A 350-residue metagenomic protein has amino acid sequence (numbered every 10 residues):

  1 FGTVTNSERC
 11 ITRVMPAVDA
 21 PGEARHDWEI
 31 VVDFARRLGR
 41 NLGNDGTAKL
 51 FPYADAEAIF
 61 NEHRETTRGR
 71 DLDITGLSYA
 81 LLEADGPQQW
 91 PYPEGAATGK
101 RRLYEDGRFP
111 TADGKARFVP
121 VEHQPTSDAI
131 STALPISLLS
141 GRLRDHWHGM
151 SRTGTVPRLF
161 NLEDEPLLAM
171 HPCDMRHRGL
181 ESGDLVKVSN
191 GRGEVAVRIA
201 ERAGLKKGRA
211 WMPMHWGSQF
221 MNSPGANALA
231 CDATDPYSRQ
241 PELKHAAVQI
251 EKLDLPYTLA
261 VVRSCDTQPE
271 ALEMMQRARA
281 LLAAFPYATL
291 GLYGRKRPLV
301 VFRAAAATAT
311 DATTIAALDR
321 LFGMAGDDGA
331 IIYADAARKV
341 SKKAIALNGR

Functional and structural regions predicted by a protein language model:
F1-V14, H215: Flexible glycine/proline-rich, aromatic-decorated loop/lid segments
G2, V14, V119-P120, S127-D128 (+4 more regions): Short helix/loop capping segments that flank catalytic or ligand/cofactor-binding pockets
R9-A20, T155: Short beta-alpha connecting loops at secondary-structure transitions that line or flank enzyme active sites
P21, D27-T75, T153-A169, C173-M324 (+1 more regions): Long, contiguous, secondary-structure-rich segments that constitute the structural scaffold of globular domains
Y53-T155: Long, low-complexity segments enriched in small/aliphatic residues
R108-F109, S137, L185-K187, A344: Residue-level detector of beta-strand face positions
A112, G191, A346-N348: Short acidic-glycine loop/turn motifs at beta-strand connectors
Y333-R350: Flexible, glycine-rich terminal cap/loop adjacent to redox cofactors in electron-transfer oxidoreductases
